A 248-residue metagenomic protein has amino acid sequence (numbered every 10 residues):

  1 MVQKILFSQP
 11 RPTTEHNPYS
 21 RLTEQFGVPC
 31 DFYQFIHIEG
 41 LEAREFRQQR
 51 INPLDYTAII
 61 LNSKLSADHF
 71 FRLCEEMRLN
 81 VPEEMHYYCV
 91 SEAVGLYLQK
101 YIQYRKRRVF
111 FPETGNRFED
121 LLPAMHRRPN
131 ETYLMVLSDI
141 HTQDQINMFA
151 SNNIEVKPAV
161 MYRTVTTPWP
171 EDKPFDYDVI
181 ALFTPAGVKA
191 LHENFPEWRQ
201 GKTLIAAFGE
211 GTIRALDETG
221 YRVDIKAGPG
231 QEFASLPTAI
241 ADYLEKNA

Functional and structural regions predicted by a protein language model:
M1-A248: Conserved beta-alpha
